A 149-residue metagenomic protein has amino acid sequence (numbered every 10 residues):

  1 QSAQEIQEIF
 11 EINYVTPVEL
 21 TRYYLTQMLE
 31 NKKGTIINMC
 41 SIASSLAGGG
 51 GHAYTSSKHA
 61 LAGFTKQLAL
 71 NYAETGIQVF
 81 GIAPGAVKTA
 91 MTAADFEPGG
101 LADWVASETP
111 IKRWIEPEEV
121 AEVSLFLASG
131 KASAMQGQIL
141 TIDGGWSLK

Functional and structural regions predicted by a protein language model:
Q1, A47-S56, Q67: Active-site loop-to-helix junction immediately N-terminal to the catalytic Tyr of the SDR YXXXK motif in Rossmann-fold
S2-F10, L101, V105: Substrate-binding pocket helix/loop in short-chain dehydrogenase/reductase
T21, S57, T65: Active-site helix of classical SDR
T26, L70-N71, S133: Alpha-helical segment proximal to the catalytic Tyr-Lys
S41: Residue(s) in the substrate-gating loop at a strand-loop-helix junction that position the organic substrate next
L46, S124-L125, Q136-K149: Short C-terminal tail/terminal secondary-structure segment of NAD(P)H-dependent dehydrogenase/reductase domains
A73, Q78, M135-G137: Short, small/polar-rich loop/turn modules that mediate ligand/substrate recognition or access, typified
